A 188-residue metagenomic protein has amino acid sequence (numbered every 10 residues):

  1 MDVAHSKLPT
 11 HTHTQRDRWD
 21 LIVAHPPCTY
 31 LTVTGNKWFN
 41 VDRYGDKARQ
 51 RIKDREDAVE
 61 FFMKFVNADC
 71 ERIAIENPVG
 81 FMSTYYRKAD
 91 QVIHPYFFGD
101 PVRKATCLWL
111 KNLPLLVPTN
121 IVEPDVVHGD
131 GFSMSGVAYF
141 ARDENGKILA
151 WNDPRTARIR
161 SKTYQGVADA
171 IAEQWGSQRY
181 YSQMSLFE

Functional and structural regions predicted by a protein language model:
M1-E188: Conserved active-site and SAM-binding loop architecture of S-adenosyl-L-methionine-dependent nucleic-acid
